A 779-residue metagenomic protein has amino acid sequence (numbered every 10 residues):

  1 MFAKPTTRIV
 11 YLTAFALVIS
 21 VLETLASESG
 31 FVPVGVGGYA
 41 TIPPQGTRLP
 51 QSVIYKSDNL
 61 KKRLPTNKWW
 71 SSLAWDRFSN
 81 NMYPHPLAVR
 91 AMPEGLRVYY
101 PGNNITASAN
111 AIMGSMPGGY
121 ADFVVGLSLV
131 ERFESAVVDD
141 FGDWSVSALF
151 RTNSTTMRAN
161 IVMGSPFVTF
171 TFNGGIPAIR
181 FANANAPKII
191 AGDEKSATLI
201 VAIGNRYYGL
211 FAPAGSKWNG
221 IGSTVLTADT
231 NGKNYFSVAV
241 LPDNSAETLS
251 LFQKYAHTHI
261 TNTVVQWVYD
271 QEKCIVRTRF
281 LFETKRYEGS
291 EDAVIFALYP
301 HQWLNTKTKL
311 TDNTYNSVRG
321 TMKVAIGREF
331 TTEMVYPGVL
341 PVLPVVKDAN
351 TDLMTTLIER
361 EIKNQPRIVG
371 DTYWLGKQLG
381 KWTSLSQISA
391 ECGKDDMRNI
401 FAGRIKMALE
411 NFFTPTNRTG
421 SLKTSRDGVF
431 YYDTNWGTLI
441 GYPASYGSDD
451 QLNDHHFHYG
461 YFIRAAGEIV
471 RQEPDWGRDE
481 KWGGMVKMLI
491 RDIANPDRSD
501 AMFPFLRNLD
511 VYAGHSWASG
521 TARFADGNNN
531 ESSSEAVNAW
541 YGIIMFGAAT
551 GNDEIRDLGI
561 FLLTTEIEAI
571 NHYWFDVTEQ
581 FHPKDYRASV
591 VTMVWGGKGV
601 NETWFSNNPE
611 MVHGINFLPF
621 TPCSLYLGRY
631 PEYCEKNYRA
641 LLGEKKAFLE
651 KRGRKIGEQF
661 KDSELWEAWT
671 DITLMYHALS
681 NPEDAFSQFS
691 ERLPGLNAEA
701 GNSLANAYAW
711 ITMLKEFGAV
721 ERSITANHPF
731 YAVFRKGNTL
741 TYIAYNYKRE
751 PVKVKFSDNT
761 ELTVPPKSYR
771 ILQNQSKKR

Functional and structural regions predicted by a protein language model:
F2-Y11: Bacterial N-terminal signal peptides that target proteins for export
Y11-S20: Bacterial N-terminal signal peptides
V21-A26: Sec/Tat signal peptide C-region and signal peptidase I cleavage site
S27-H456, V486, P496-H515, S519 (+2 more regions): Ser/Thr/Asn(+Pro)-rich, low-complexity disordered segments
Y373, D449-N453, F457, G477-K481 (+1 more regions): Alpha-helix capping and helix-loop boundary segments enriched in small/acidic/polar residues
S389-D396, I469-E480, I543-D557: Inter-helical turn/loop segments and adjacent helix faces that build the functional surface of alpha-helical bundle
A539: Polybasic, positively charged surfaces/segments
